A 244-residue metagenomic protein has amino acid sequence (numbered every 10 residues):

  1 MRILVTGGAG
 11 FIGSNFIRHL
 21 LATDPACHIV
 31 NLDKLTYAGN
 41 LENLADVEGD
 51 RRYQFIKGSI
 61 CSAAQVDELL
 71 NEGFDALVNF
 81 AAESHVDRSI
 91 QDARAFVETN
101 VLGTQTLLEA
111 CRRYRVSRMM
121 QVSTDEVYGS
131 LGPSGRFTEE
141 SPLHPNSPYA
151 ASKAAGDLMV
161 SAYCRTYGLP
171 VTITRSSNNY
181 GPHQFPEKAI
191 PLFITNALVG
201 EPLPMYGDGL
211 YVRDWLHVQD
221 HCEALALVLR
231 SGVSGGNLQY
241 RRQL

Functional and structural regions predicted by a protein language model:
M1-N179, Q219-L229: N-terminal Rossmann-like NAD(P)+-binding domain of SDR-like oxidoreductases, especially those catalyzing
V47, G135, P186-I194: A glycine/serine/threonine-rich, flexible loop-to-helix segment that serves as the NAD(P) cofactor-binding "lid"
G58, F96, L210-R213, L244: Pocket-edge positions in alpha/beta enzyme catalytic cores
Q65-V66, Q184, W215: Short acidic, gly/pro-rich beta-turn/loop elements at beta-sheet edges and active-site/ligand-binding grooves
A154, N179-L192, V199-E201, M205-Y206 (+4 more regions): Glycine/proline-rich active-site loop of Rossmann-fold NAD(P)-dependent oxidoreductases
